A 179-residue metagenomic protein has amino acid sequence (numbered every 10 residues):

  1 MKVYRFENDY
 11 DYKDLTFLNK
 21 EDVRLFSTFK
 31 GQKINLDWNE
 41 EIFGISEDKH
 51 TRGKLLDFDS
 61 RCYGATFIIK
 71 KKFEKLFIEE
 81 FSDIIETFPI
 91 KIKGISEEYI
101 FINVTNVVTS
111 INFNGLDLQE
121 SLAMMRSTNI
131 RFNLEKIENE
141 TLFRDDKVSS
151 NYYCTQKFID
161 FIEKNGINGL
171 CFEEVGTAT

Functional and structural regions predicted by a protein language model:
M1-K75, E79-T179: Phosphate/anion-contacting hairpin/loop surfaces
